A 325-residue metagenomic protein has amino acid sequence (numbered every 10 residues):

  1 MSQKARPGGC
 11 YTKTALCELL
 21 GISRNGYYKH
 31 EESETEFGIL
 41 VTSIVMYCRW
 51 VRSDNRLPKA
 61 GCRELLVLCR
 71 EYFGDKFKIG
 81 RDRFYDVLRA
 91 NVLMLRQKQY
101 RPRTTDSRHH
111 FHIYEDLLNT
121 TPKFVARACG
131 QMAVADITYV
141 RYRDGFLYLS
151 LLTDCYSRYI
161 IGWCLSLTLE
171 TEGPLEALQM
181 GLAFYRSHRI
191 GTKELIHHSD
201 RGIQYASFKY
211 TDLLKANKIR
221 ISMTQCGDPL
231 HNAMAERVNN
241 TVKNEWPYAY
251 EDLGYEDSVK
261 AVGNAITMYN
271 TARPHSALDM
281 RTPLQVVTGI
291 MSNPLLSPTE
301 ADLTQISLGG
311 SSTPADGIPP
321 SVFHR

Functional and structural regions predicted by a protein language model:
M1-C10, C48-D54: Short, amphipathic alpha-helical "recognition" segments used to contact nucleic acids or chromatin
T14-E34, G263-D279: K/E-rich alpha-helical interaction surfaces of small helical-bundle regulatory domains
L16-C17, Y27, C48, L65 (+14 more regions): Mobile genetic element proteins and their domesticated derivatives, centered on retroelements and DNA transposons
C17, R24-R127, D228, L284-M291: Basic, flexible linker segments flanking DNA-binding modules in nucleic acid-interacting mobile-element proteins
E36, T104-S107, S199-R201, S207-D212 (+3 more regions): RNase H-like two-metal-ion nuclease catalytic core shared by retroviral integrases and related mobile-element nucleases
D75-L151, E176-M180, F184-S187, G191-E194 (+1 more regions): Mobile-element integrase/transposase regions, centering on the N-terminal DNA-binding/Zn-coordinating module
D154-C155, L165-E172: A short acidic/small-residue loop/turn micro-motif
K215-I219, T241-R325: C-terminal domain-tail junction helix/linker
